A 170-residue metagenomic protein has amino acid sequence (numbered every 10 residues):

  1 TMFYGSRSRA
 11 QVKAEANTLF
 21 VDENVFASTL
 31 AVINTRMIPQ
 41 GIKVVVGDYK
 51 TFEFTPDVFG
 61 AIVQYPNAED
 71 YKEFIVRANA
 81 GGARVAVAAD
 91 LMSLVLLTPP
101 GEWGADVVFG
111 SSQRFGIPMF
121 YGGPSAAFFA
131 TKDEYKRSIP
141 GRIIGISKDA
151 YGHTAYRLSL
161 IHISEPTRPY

Functional and structural regions predicted by a protein language model:
M2-H153: Conserved PLP-enzyme active-site core in the AAT-like
L19, Y156, T167: A broad, low-specificity signal marking well-ordered, structured residues that form hydrophobic/aromatic
I161-Y170: Single conserved hydrophobic/aromatic residue that forms the stacking wall/gate of nucleotide- or nucleobase-binding
